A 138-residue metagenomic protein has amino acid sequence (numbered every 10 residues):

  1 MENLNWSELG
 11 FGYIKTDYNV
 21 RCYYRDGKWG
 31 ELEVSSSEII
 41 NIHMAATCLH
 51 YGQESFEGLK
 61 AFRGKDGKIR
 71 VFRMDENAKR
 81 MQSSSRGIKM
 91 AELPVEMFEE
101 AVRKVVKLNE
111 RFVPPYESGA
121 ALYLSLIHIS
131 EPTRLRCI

Functional and structural regions predicted by a protein language model:
M1-S36: Short, Gly/Pro- and small/polar-rich lid/capping loops
S36-I39, R134: Acidic/histidine-enriched ion/cofactor-binding microenvironments in catalytic or ligand-binding pockets
H43-K60: Conserved phosphate/anionic-ligand binding catalytic regions in large, soluble enzymes, centered on
E57-F62, D66-I88: Residues forming anionic-ligand binding surfaces in small-molecule and nucleic-acid pockets of primarily soluble enzymes
S85-E100: Alpha/propeptide regions of enzymes that mature by internal proteolysis
P94-E96, F112-A121: Flexible, glycine/charged-enriched surface loops at secondary-structure junctions
E99-F112, S125: Short, acidic/charged, Gly/Pro-enriched secondary-structure junctions
I127-I138: Single conserved hydrophobic/aromatic residue that forms the stacking wall/gate of nucleotide- or nucleobase-binding
